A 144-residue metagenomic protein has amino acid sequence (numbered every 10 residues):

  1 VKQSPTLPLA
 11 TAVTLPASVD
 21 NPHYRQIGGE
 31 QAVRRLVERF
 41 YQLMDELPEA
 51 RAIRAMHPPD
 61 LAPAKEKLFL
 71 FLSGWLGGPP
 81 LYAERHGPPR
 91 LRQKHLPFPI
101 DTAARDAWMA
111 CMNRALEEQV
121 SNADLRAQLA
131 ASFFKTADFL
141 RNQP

Functional and structural regions predicted by a protein language model:
P5-N21, R34-E117, A130: Heme-based O2/NO sensor domains and their adjacent alpha-helical segments, primarily globin folds but also including
M109-C111, N122, F139-R141: Mature-region segments of soluble proteins
L125-P144: Preference for long, well-ordered alpha-helical segments
